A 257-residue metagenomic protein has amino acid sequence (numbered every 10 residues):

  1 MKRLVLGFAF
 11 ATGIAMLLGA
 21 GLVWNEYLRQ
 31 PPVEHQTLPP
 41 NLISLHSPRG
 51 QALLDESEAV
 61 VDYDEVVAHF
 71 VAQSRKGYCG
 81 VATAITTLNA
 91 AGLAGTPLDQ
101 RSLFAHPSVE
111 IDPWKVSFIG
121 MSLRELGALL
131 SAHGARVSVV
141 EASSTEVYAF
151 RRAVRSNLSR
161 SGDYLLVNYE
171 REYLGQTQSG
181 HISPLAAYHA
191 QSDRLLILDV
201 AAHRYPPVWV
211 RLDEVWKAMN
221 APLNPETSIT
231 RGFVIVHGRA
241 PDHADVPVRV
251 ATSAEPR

Functional and structural regions predicted by a protein language model:
M1-L4: Positively charged n-region of N-terminal signal peptides that target proteins for export
G7-A9, G13-I119, P256: Active-site-adjacent structural segments surrounding the nucleophilic cysteine of cysteine proteases and isopeptidases
H106-G232, H237-G238: Conserved active-site-adjacent core of cysteine acyl-enzyme catalytic domains
Y205-P206, D245, T252-P256: Extended, aromatic/histidine-rich regions of cofactor-dependent oxidoreductases associated with respiratory
A240-V248: Short, charged low-complexity linker/loop segments at the C-terminal edge of domains
